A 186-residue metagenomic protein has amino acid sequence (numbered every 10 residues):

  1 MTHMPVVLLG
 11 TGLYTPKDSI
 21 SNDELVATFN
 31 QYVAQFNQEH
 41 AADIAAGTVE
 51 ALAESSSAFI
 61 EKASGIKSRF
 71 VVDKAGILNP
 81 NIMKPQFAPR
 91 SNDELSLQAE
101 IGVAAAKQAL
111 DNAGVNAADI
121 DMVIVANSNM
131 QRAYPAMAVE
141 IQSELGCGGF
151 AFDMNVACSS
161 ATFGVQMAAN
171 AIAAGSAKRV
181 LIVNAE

Functional and structural regions predicted by a protein language model:
M1-D119, L145: Conserved "HGTGT" condensation-loop signature of ketosynthase/thiolase-family condensing enzymes that catalyze
P5, M122, K178-I182: Short glycine-aspartate micro-motif
L9-G12, A126, N155, V180-E186: Short beta-strand segments
A46-G47, Q98-I101, M130, V156-C158 (+1 more regions): Short linear motifs at secondary-structure transitions and domain/linker junctions
S64-I82, D93, N127-V180: Conserved catalytic cysteine-centered active-site region of acyl-thioester-dependent Claisen-condensing enzymes
A118-A126: Short glycine-rich phosphate-binding loop at a beta-alpha junction
